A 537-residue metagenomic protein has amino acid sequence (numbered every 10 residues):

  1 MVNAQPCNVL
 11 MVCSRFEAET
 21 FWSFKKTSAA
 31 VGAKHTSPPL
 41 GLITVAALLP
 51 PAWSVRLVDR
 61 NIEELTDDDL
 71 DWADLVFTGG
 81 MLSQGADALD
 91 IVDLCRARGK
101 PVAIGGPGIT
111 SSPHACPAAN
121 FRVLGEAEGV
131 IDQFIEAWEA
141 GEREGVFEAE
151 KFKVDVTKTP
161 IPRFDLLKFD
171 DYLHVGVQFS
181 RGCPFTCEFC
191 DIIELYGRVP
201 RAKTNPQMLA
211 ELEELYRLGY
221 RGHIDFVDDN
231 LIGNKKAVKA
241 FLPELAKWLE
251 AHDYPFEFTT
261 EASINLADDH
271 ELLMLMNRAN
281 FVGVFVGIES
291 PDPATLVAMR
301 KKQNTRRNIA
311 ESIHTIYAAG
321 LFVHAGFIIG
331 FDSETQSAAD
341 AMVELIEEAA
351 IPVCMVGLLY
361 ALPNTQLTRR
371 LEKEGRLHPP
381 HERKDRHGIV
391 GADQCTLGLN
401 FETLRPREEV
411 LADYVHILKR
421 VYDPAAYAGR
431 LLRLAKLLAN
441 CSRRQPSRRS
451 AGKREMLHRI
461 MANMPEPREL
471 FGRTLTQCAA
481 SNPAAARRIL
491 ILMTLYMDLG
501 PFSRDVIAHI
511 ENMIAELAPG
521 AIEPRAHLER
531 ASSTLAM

Functional and structural regions predicted by a protein language model:
M1-M11, S54, D69, E382-M537: Radical SAM enzyme core and accessory elements
V2-Y220: Acidic, low-complexity intrinsically disordered segments
M11, T78, F226-D228, V286 (+1 more regions): Conserved beta-strand positions
F16-W22, S111-H114, F185, K235-K236 (+4 more regions): Flexible glycine/acidic-rich beta-alpha junction loops that bind and position SAM and/or redox cofactors in anaerobic
S28, A73-L75, A119-V123, A140-G141 (+4 more regions): Short, hinge-like loop/turn segments at secondary-structure boundaries
A103, V123, V146-E148, T259 (+3 more regions): Structural detector of well-ordered beta-strand residues that form the stable sheet scaffold of enzyme domains
H114-Q133, L275-G283, V343-V356: Structural recognition of alpha->loop->beta junctions
K158-H324, I329-E344: Radical SAM [4Fe-4S] cluster-binding motif and immediate context
